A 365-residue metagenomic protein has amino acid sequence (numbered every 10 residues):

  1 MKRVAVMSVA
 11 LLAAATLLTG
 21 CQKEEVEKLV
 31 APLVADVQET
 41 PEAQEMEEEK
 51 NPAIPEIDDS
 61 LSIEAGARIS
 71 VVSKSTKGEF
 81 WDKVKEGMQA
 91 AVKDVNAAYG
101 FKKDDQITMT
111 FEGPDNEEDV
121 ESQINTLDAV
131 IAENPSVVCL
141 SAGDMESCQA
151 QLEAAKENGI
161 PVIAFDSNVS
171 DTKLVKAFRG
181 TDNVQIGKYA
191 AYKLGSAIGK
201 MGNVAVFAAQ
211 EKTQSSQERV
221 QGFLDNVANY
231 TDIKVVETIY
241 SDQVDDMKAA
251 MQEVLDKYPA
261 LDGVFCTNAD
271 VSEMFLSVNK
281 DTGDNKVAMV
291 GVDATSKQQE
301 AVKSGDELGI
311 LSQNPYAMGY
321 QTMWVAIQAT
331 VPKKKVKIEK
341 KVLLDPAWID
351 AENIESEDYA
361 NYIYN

Functional and structural regions predicted by a protein language model:
M1-A10: Positively charged n-region of N-terminal signal peptides that target proteins for export
G20-L29: Bacterial lipoprotein signal-peptidase II cleavage site
K28-A65, S215, N226-Y230, A317-N365: Hinge/cleft segment of the Venus flytrap/periplasmic-binding protein
E47-E64, Q123, R179-V204, E218 (+3 more regions): Hydrophobic alpha-helical segments within soluble ligand-binding/sensing domains
S73-K85, D104-S122, G143-D144, S167 (+6 more regions): Hinge/beta->alpha junction and helix N-cap segments in small-molecule ligand-binding domains
Q89-M109, A228-T231: Signal peptide-proximal N-terminal region of secreted/periplasmic/extracellular or secretory-lumen proteins
V130-E133, V137-E157, F223, V236 (+1 more regions): Hydrophobic alpha-helical
V137, M145-Q185, N203, T295-L308 (+2 more regions): Flexible loop/hinge segments that line or gate small-molecule binding clefts
